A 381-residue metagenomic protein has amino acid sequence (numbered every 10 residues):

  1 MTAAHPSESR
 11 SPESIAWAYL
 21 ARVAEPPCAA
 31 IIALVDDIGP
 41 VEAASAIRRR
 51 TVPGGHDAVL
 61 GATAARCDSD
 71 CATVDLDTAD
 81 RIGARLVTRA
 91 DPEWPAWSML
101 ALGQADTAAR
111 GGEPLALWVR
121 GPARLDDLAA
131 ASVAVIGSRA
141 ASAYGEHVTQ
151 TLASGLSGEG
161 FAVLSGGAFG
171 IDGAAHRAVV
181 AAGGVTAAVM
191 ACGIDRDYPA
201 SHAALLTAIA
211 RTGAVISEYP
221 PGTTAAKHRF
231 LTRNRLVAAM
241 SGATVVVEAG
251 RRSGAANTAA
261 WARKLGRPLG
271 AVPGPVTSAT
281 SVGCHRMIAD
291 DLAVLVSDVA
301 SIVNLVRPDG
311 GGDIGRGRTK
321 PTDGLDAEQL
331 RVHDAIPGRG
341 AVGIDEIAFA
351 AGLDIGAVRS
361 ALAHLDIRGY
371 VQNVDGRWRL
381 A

Functional and structural regions predicted by a protein language model:
M1-A101, R368-R377, A381: Short, small/acidic-rich helices and loops at N termini and domain boundaries of DNA replication/processing enzymes
M1-S14, E25, A90-A381: Glycine-biased, small-residue-rich flexible motifs in mid-sequence functional cores and linkers
